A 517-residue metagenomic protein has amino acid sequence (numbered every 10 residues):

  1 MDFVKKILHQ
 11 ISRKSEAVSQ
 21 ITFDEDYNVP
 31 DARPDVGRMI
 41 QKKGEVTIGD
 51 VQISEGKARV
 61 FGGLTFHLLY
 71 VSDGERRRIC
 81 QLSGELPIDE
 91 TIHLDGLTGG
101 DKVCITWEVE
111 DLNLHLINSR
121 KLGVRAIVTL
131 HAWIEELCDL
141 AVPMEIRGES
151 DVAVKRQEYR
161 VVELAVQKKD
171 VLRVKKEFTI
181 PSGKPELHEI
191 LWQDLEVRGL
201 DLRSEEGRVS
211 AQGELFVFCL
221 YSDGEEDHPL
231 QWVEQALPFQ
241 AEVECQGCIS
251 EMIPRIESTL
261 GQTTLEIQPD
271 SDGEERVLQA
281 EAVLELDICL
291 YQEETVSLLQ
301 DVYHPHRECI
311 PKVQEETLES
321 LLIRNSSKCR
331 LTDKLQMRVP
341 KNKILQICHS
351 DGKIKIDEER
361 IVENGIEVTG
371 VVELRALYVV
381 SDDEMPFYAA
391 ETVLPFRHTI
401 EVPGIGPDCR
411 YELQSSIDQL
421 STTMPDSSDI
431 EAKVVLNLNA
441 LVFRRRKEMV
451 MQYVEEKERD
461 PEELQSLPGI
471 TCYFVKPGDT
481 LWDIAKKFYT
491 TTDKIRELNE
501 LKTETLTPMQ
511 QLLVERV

Functional and structural regions predicted by a protein language model:
M1-Q465: Interfacial loop/beta elements and low-complexity acidic/Ser/Thr-rich segments of macromolecular assembly/processing
H9, E448, Y473, L512-E515: Residue-level marker of intrinsically disordered, low-complexity segments enriched for small/polar residues
E367-V371, F474, L513: Structured core elements
L374, D479, I484, L501: Conserved structured catalytic cores and adjacent interaction surfaces of nucleotide-binding/hydrolyzing enzymes
K457-T480: Strongly charged, low-complexity linkers/loops
V475, L481-K487, T492-R496: Short alpha-helical segments in extracytoplasmic peptidoglycan/chitin-binding modules and envelope-associated proteins
T490-V517: Extracellular LysM carbohydrate-binding repeats and other cell-envelope/extracellular binding modules
